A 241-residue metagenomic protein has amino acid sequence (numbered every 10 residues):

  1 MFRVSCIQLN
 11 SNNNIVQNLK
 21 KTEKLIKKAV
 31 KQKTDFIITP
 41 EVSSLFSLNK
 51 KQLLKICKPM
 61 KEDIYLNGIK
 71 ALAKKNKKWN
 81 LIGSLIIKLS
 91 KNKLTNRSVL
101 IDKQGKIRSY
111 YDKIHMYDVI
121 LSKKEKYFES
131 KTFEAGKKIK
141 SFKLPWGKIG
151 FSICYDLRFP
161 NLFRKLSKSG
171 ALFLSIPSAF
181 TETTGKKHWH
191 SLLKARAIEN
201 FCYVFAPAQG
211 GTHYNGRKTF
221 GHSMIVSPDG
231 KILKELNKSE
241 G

Functional and structural regions predicted by a protein language model:
M1-S5: Extreme N-terminal starter segment of soluble prokaryotic enzymes
I7, Y111, F142, P207 (+1 more regions): Hydrophobic residues at beta-strand termini and immediately following loops that shape nucleotide-binding pockets
Q8-N14: Short polar catalytic/cofactor-binding loops
L9, E41-V42, S84-I86, I153 (+2 more regions): Active-site-proximal beta-strand/loop segments in catalytic clefts of secreted hydrolases
I15, I26-Q104, R108-Y110, F180-C202: Cys-nucleophile CN-hydrolase/nitrilase-fold catalytic domain and related Cys-dependent amidase chemistry that acts on
Q17-K28, R158-R164: Short, acidic/polar
M60-I82, K148, L157-G241: CN hydrolase (nitrilase-like) catalytic-core segments centered on the catalytic cysteine and neighboring Lys/Glu
L89-S169, E182-S191: Active-site catalytic loop in hydrolytic enzyme cores
